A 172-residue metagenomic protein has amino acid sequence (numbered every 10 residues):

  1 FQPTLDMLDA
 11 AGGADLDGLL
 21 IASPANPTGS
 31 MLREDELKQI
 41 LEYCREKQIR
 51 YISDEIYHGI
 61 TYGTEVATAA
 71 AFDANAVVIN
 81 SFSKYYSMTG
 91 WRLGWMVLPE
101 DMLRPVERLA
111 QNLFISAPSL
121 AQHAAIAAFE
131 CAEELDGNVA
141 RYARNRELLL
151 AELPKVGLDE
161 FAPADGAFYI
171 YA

Functional and structural regions predicted by a protein language model:
Q2-G18, P27-Y51, E55-M88, D101: Active-site pre-lysine segment of PLP-dependent enzymes
I21, A74-A76, V106-E107, E152: Short alpha-helical transmembrane interface motifs in multi-pass membrane proteins
A76-W91, R104-P118: Active-site PLP-lysine loop of aminotransferase-like
Y86, L98, M102, L113 (+4 more regions): Hydrophobic/aromatic residues within well-ordered alpha-helical segments
L93, V97, Q122-E130: Helix-loop "lid/cap" segments that line or gate small-molecule binding pockets
V106-L113, A128-L150: Structural signature of PLP-dependent enzymes
Q122, I126, Y142-L153, E160-A172: Conserved glycine-rich beta-strand-loop-beta hairpin in the small C-terminal domain of fold type I
